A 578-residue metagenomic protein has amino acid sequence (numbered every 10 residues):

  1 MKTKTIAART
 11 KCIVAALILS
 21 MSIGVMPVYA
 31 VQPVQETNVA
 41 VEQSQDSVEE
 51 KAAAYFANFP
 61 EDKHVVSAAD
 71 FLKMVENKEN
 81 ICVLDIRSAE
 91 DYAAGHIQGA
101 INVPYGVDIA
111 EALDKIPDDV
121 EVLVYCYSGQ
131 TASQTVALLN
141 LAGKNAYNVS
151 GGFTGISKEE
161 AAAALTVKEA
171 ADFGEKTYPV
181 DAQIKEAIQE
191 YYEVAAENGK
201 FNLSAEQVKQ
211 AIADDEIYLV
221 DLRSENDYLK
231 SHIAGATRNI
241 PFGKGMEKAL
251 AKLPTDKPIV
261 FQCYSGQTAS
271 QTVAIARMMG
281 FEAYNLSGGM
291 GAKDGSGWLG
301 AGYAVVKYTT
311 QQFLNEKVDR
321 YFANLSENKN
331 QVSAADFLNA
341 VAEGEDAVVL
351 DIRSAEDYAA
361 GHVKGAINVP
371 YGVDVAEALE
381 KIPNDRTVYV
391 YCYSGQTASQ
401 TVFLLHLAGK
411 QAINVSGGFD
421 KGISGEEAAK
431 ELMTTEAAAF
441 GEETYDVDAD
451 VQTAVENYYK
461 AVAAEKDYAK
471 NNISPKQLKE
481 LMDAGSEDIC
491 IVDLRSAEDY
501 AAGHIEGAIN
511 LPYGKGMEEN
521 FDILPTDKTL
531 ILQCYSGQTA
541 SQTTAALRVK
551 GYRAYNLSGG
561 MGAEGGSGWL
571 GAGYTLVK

Functional and structural regions predicted by a protein language model:
M1-A7: N-terminal secretory signal peptides that target proteins for export/translocation
T5, C12, V28-V66, M74-N77 (+12 more regions): Rhodanese-like catalytic fold shared by cysteine-dependent sulfurtransferases and DSP/PTP-type phosphatases
V14-G24: Bacterial N-terminal signal peptides
F71, C82-R87, V103, V208 (+7 more regions): Short hydrophobic beta-strand that contains or immediately precedes a catalytic carboxylate
D85, G129, G266, D351 (+3 more regions): Conserved G/P- and acidic residue-centered "switch" motifs that form tight phosphate/ATP-binding loops in soluble
A89-D91, E225-Y228, A355-D357, A497-D499: Short acidic, Gly/Ser-rich segments with clustered Asp/Glu that frequently serve as metal-coordination loops in enzyme
I212, L481-M482: OB-fold nucleic-acid-binding modules
